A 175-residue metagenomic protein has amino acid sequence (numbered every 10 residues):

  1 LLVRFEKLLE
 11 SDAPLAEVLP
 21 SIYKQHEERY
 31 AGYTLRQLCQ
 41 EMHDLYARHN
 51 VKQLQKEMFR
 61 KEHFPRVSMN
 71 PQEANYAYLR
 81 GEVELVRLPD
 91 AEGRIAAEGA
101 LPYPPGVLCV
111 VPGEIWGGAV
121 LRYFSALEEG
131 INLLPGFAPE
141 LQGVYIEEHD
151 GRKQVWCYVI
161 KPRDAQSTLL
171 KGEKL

Functional and structural regions predicted by a protein language model:
L1-L175: Non-catalytic terminal extensions of PLP-dependent enzymes
